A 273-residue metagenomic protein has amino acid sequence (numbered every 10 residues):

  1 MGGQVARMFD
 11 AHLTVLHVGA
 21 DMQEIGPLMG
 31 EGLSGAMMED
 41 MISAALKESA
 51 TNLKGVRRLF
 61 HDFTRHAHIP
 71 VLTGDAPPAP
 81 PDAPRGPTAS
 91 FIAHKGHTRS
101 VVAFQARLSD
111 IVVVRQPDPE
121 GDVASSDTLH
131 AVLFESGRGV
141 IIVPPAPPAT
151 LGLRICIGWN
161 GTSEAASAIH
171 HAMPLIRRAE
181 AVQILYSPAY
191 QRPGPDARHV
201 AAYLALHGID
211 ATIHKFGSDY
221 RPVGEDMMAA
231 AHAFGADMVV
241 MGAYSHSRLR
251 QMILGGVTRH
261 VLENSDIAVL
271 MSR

Functional and structural regions predicted by a protein language model:
M1-I42, E135-R138, P145, A149-S218: Small/aliphatic-rich secondary-structure junction motif
Q4, V71-I92, T98-Y186, N264-R273: Intrinsically disordered or low-complexity boundary/linker segments at protein termini and domain junctions
T14, A20-Q23, E31, G55-V112 (+4 more regions): Structural beta-alpha unit
G35, E48, D62-F63, V132-L133: Extended, non-globular alpha-helical segments
M37-K54: A short acidic, glycine-rich active-site loop that binds or catalyzes chemistry on phosphate/adenosine moieties
A124-D127, S167-H170, P195, H199 (+2 more regions): Generic recognition of short, well-ordered alpha-helical segments
